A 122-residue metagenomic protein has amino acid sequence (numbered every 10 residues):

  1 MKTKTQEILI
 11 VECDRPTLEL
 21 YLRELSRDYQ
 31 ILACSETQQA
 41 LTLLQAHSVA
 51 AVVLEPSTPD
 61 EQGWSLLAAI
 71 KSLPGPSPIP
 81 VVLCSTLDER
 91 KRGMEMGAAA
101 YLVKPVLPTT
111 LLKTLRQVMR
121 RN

Functional and structural regions predicted by a protein language model:
E12-C13, S85: Conserved acidic carboxylate
C13-A33, Q39: Two-component/phosphorelay signaling modules centered on CheY-like receiver
A33-A51: Acidic, metal-coordinating helix/loop segments flanking the phosphotransfer/catalytic sites of two-component signaling
Q45-H47, K71-P78, M96: Conserved phosphotransfer cores of two-component systems
L54-I70: Conserved phosphotransfer microenvironments
S65, T86-V103, K113: Alpha4 helix (beta4-alpha4-beta5 surface) of REC/receiver domains from two-component response regulators
S77-D88: A short, hydrophobic beta-strand element within the central beta-sheet of small alpha/beta folds
V106-R116: C-terminal output helix
